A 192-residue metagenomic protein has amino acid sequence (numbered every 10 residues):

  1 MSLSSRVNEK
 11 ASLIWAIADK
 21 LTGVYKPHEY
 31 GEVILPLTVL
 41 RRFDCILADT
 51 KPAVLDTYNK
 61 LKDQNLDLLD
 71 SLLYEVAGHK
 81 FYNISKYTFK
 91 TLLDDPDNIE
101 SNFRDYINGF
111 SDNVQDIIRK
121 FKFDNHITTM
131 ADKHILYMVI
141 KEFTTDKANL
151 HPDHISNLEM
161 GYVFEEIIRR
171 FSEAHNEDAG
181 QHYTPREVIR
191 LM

Functional and structural regions predicted by a protein language model:
M1-L191: Non-catalytic, mostly N-terminal accessory regions of nucleic-acid modification and defense proteins
